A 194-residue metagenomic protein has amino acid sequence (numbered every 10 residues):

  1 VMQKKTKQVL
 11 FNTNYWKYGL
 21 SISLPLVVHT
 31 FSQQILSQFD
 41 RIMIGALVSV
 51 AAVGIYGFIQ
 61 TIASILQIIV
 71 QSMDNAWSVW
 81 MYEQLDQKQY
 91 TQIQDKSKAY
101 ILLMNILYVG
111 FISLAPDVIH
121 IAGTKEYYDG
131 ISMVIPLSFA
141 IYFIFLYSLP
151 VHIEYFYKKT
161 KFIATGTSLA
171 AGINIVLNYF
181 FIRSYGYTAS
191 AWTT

Functional and structural regions predicted by a protein language model:
V1, V70, Q94-F145, S168 (+1 more regions): Alpha-helical transmembrane segments of multi-pass membrane transport and lipid-handling proteins
V1-S37, I42, A76, W80-T91: Interhelical loop/hinge segments that connect adjacent transmembrane helices in multipass membrane
K7, Y82, F139-L169, F180: Membrane-interface junctions at transmembrane-helix termini in multi-pass inner-membrane proteins
Y18-I22, L26, I42-S64, Y128-S132 (+1 more regions): Interfacial/gating helices of multi-pass transporter permease domains
L20-L24, V28, F58-T61, Q94-L102 (+4 more regions): Internal alpha-helical transmembrane segments of multi-pass membrane proteins, especially GPCRs
S23, V27, F31-M43, L47 (+8 more regions): Short helix-kink/termination motifs in transmembrane helices of multi-pass secondary transporters
V48-A51, L85, K158-T160, Y185: Membrane-helix interface residues
I59-I101, V151-F156: Helix-loop junctions and terminal segments of transmembrane helices in multi-pass membrane transport/translocation
